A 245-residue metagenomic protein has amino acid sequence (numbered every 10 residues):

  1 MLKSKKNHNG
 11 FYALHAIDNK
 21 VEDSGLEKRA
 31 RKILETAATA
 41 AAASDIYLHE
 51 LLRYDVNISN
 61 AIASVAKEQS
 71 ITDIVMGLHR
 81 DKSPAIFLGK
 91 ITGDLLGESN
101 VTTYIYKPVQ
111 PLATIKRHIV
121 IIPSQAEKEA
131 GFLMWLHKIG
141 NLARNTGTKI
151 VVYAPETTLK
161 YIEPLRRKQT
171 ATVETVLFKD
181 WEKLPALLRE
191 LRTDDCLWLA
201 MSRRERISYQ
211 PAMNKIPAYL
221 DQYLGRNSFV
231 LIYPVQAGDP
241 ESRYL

Functional and structural regions predicted by a protein language model:
M1-K28, R117-V176, L197, R204 (+2 more regions): Small/aliphatic-rich secondary-structure junction motif
L2-D73, H79-D81: Intracellular, membrane-proximal regulatory regions of polytopic membrane proteins
K20-V21, I58, S83, A113 (+2 more regions): Generic structural signal for helix capping and beta-alpha/helix-loop junctions
G25-A40, I91-T92, Y161-T170, I207-Q222 (+1 more regions): Short, aromatic/basic amphipathic alpha-helical patches
A30, D55, A85, F132 (+1 more regions): A conditional alpha-helix N-cap/helix-loop micro-motif detector
E35, T39, N60, S64 (+7 more regions): Feature representing long, continuous alpha-helical segments
H49, R53-V65, P108, E156 (+1 more regions): A short, well-structured beta->alpha microelement
A66-T114, E190-L245: Gly/Ser-rich helix-loop-strand patches that form or flank binding pockets for ribonucleotide-derived cofactors
